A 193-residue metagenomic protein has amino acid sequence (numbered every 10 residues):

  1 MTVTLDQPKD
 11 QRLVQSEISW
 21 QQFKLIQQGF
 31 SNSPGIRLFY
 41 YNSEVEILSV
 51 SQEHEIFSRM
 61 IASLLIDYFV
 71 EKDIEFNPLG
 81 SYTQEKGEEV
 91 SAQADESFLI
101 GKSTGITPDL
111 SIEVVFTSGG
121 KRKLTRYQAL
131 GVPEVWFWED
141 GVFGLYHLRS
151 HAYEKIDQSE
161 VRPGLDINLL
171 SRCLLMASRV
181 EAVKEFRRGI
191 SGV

Functional and structural regions predicted by a protein language model:
M1-L130, F137-V193: Gly/Pro/Ser/Thr-rich low-complexity, intrinsically disordered segments predominantly at protein N-termini
